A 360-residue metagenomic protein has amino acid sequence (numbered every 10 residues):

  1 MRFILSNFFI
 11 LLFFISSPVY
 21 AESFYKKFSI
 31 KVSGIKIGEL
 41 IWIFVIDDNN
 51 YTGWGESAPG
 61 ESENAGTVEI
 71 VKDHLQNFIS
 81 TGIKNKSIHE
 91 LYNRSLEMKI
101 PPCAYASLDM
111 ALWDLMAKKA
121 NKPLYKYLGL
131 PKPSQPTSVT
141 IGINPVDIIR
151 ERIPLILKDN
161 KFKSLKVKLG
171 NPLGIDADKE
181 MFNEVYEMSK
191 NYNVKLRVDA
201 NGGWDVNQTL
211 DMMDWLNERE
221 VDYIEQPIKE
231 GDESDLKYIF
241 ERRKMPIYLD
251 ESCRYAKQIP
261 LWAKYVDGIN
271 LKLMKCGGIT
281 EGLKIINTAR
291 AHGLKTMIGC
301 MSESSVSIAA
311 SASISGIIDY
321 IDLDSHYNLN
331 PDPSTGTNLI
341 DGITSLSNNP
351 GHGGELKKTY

Functional and structural regions predicted by a protein language model:
M1-A21: Classical Sec-dependent N-terminal signal peptides that target proteins to the secretory pathway
E22-I41: Short, Gly/Pro- and small/polar-rich lid/capping loops
Y25, D48-A120: Metal- or metallocofactor-binding catalytic centers and their adjacent structured scaffolds across diverse enzyme
I35, M301-Y360: Flexible C-terminal active-site loop/helix
I41-D48: Short beta-strand elements
N50, L108, N121, D199 (+6 more regions): Conserved, mostly hydrophobic/aromatic
K126-R243: Metal-dependent enolase-superfamily TIM-barrel catalytic cores that perform enediolate-based chemistry
G231-L236, F240-L323: Catalytic alpha/beta core domains of metabolic enzymes, predominantly
